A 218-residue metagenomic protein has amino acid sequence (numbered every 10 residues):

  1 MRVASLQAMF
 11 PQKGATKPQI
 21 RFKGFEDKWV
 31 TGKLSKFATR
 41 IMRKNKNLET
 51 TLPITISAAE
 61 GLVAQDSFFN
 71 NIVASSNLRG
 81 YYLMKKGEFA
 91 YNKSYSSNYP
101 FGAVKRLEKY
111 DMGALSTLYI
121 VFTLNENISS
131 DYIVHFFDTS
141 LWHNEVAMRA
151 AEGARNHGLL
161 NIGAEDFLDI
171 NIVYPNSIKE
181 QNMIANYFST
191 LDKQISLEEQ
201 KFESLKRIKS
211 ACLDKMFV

Functional and structural regions predicted by a protein language model:
M1-G14, L141-E180: Short, flexible domain-boundary/linker segments around small modular repeats
M1-V30, S177-V218: Amphipathic alpha-helical segments with low aromatic content
R21-N45: Non-catalytic DNA-recognition/assembly elements of restriction-modification systems
F25, I120-S129, G158-N182, M216-V218: Proline-centric
A38, K44-A74, E108, A114: DNA target-recognition patches
M42-N47, L141-E145: Proline-centered turn/helix-capping motifs that create local helix->coil transitions or kinks
I72-L78, N156, I178: Short, solvent-exposed loop/turn positions at domain surfaces that link secondary-structure elements or cap domain
R79-W142, A151, R155-N156, G163: A short beta-sheet element
